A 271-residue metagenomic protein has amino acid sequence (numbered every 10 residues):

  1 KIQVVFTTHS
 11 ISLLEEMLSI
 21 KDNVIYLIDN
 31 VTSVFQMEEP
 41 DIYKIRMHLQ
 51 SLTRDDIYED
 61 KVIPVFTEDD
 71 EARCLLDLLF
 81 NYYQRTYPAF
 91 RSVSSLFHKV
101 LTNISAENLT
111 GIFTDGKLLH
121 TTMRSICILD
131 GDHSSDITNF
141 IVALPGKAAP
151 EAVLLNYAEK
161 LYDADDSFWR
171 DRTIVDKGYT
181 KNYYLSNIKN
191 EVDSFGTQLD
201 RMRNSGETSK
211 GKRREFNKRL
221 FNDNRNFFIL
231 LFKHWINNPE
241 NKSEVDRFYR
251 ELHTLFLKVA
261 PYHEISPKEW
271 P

Functional and structural regions predicted by a protein language model:
I2-V5, M123-R124: Loop/turn-to-beta-strand initiation segments
T7-S10: H-loop/switch region of ABC-family ATPase nucleotide-binding domains
E15-R124, L129-S135: RecA-like P-loop NTPase motor core
N23-V24, S51-D60, G111-T114, V142-L154 (+2 more regions): Short secondary-structure transition/capping segments
P88, Y162, D166-W169, A260 (+1 more regions): Residue-level signal for secondary-structure boundary elements
H98-N103, V142-P145, L231-F232, N238-P239: Short acidic-hydrophobic, aromatic-tinged amphipathic segments that line or gate anion-handling sites
M123, L129-R213: Activity-critical C-terminal alpha-helical subdomain
T173-P271: Charge-biased C-terminal accessory regions appended to nucleic-acid-, cytoskeletal NTPase
